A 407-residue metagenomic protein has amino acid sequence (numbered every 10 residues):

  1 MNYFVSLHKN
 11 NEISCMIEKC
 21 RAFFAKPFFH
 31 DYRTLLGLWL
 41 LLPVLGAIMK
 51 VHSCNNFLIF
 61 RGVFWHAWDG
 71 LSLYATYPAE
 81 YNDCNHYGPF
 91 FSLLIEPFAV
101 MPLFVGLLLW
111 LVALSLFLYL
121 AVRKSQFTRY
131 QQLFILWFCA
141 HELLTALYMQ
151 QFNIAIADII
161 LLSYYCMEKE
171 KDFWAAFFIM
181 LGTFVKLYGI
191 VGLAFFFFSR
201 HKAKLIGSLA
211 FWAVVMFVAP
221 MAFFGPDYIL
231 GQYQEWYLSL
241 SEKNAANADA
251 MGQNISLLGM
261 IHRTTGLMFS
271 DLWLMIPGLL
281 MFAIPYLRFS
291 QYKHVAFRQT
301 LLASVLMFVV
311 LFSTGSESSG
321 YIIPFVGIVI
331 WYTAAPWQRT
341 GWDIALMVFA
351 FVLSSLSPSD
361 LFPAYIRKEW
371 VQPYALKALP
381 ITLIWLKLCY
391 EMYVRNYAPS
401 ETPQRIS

Functional and structural regions predicted by a protein language model:
Y3-S6, E12: Short, positively charged and aromatic/hydrophobic N-terminal segments
I13, I17-W174, S199-Y321, F325 (+2 more regions): Primarily membrane-embedded glycan-assembly and transfer machineries that use lipid-linked glycans
I179-F196, T314-I323: Transmembrane helices and adjacent periplasmic/lumenal helix-loop junctions of polyprenol-phosphate-dependent
F184-L187, V215, A219, L353: Membrane-embedded alpha-helical segments of transport systems, primarily multispan ion/solute transporters
F197-R200, I330: Interfacial segments of multi-pass membrane proteins
E317-Y332, L376-L379: Hydrophobic/aromatic-rich transmembrane helices and adjacent perimembrane loops
Y332-S407: Aromatic-enriched
